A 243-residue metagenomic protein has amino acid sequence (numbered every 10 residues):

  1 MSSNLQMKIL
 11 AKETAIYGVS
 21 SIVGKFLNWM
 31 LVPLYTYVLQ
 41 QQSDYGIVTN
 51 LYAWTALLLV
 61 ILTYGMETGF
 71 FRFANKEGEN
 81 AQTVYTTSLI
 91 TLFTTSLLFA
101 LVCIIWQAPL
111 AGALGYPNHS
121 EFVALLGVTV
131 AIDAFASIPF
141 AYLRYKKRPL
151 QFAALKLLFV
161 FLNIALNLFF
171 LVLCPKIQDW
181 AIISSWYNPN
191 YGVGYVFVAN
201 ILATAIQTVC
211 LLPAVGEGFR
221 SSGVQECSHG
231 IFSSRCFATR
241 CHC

Functional and structural regions predicted by a protein language model:
S3-K8, T36-D44, L58-T91, I138 (+1 more regions): Transmembrane-helix boundary and interhelical linker motifs in polytopic inner-membrane proteins
Q6-E67, T95-I104, T129, I164 (+1 more regions): Signature of the first transmembrane helix
A11-V23, Q82-T83, L92, V123-T129 (+1 more regions): Alpha-helical transmembrane segments of multi-pass membrane transporters/permeases
E13-N28, F159, V196-G216, C227-C243: Transmembrane helical elements of multi-pass membrane transporters/channels
I22, T86-L114, F169, L173: Alpha-helical transmembrane segments of multi-pass membrane transport and lipid-handling proteins
Y37, G112-G115, Y145, P175 (+1 more regions): Membrane-helix boundary and inter-helical linker elements of multi-pass secondary transporters
L57-L58, F93, L97, L101 (+2 more regions): Alpha-helical transmembrane segments of multi-pass membrane proteins
S120, A124, A153-F219: Hydrophobic alpha-helical transmembrane segments
